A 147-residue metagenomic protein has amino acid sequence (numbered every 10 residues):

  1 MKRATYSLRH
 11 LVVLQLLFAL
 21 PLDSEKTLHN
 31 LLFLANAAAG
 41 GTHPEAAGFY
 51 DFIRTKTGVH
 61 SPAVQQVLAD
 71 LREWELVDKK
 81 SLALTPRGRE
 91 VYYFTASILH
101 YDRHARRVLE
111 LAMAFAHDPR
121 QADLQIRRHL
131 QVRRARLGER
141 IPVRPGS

Functional and structural regions predicted by a protein language model:
M1-S147: Domain-edge interaction signal
